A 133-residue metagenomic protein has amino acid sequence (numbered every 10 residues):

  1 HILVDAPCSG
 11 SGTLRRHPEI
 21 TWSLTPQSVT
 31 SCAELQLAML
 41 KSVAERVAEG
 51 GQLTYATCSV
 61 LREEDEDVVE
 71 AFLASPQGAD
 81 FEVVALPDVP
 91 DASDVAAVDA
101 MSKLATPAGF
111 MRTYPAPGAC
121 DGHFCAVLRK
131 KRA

Functional and structural regions predicted by a protein language model:
H1-L3, P7-S9, T25, T30 (+2 more regions): C-terminal catalytic and target-recognition region of SAM-dependent MTase-like enzymes, primarily methyltransferases
T13-S31: A mobile, often basic/glycine-rich helix-loop segment that functions as the active-site lid/recognition loop
